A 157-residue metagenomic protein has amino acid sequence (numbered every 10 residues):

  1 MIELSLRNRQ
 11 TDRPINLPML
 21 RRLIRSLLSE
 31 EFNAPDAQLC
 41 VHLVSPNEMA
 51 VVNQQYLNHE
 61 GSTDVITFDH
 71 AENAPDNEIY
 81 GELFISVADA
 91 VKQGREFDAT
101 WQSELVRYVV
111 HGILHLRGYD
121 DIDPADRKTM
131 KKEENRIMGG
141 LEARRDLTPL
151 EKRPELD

Functional and structural regions predicted by a protein language model:
M1-L105, L116-D157: An acidic/histidine-cluster motif and surrounding catalytic segment that typifies divalent-metal-assisted enzyme active
